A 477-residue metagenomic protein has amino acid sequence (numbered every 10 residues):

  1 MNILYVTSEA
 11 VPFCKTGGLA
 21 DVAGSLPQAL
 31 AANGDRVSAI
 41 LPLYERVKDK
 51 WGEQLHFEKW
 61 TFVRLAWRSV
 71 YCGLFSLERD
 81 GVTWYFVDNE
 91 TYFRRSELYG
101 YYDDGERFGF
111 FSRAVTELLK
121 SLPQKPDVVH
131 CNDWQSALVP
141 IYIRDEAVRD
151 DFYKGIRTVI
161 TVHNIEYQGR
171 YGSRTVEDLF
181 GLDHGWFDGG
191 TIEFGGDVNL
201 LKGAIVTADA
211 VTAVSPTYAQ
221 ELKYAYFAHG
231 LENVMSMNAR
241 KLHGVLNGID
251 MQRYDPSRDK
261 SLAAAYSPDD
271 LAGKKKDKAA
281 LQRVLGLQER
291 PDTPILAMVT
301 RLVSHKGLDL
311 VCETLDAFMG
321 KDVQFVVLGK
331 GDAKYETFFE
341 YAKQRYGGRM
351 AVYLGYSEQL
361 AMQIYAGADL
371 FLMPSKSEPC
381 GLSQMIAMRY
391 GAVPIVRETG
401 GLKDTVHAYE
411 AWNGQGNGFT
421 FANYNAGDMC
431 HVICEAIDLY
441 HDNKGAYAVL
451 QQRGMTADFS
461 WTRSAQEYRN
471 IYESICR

Functional and structural regions predicted by a protein language model:
M1-R477: Catalytic cores of nucleotide-sugar-dependent glycosyltransferases that transfer UDP/GDP/TDP-activated
